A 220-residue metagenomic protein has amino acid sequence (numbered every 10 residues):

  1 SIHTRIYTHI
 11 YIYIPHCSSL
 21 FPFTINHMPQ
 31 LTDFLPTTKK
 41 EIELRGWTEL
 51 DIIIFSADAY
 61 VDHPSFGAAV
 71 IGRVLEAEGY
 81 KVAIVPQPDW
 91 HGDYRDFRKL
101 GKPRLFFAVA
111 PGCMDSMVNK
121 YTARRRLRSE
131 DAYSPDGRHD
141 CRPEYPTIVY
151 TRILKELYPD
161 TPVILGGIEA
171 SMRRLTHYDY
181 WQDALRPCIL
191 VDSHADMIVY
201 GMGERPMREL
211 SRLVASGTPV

Functional and structural regions predicted by a protein language model:
I2-I14: Intrinsically disordered, low-complexity terminal segments enriched in Ser/Thr
M28-G46: Short N-terminal or domain-adjacent regulatory/targeting segments
K40, I54-D58, V74: Long, low-complexity, serine/threonine- and charged-residue-rich intrinsically disordered N-terminal tails that act as
G46-I52, P103: A short, charged/proline- and glycine-enriched loop that marks the coil->beta-strand transition at the N-terminal
A59, G67, P86-V220: Glycine-rich beta-alpha loop elements in corrinoid/cobalamin-binding modules across cobalamin-dependent enzymes
V70-V82: Short helix-loop-beta junction
